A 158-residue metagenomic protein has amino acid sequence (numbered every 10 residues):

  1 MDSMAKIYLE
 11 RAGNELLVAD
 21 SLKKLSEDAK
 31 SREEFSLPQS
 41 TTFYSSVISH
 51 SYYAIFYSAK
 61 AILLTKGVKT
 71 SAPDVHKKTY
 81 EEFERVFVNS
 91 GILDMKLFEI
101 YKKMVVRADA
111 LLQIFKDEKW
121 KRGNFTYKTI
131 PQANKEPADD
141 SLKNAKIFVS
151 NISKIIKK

Functional and structural regions predicted by a protein language model:
M1-K158: Terminal alpha-helical segments
